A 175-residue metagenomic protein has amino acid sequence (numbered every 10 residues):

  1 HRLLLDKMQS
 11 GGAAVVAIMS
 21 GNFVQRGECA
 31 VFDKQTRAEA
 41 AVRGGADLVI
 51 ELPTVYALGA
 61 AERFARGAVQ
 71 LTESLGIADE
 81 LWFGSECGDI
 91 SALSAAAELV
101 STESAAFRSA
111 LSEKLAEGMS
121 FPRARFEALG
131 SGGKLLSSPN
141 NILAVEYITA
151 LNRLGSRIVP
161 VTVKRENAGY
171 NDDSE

Functional and structural regions predicted by a protein language model:
H1-R37: N-terminal catalytic cores of NTP/NDP-binding nucleotidyl/phosphoryl-transfer enzymes
A13, D47, D79: Receiver (REC) domain switch/active-site residues of two-component response regulators
V16, G21-F23, I50, Y56 (+1 more regions): Glycine-rich phosphate/pyrophosphate-binding loops and their adjacent beta-strand/loop elements at enzyme active sites
F32-T36, G44, G59, R63 (+1 more regions): Generic alpha-helix structural propensity
E39-P53: A glycine-rich helix N-cap at a beta->alpha junction
L52-E175: Active-site cores that bind ATP or allylic diphosphates and position pyrophosphate for catalysis
